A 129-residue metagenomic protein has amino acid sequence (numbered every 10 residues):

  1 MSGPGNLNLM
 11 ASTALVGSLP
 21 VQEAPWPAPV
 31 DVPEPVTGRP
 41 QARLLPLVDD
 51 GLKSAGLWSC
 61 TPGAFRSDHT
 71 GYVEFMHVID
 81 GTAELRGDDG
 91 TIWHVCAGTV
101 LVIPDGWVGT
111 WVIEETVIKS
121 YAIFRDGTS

Functional and structural regions predicted by a protein language model:
M1-L52: A short, N-terminal "cap"/entry segment at the start of jelly-roll beta-barrel domains of the cupin/DSBH fold
V48-D49, G87-D89: Short acidic, glycine-rich loop/turn motifs
G51-T70, P104-D105: Conserved short histidine dyad/triad with adjacent acidic residue
C60, T70-L85: Short, conserved beta-strand element in jelly-roll/cupin
T61, G71, T91, W107 (+1 more regions): A generic "binding-loop/recognition-motif" signal
S67, L85, K119-Y121: Short hydrophobic/aromatic-rich beta-strand segments that constitute the beta-sheet cores of beta-sandwich/beta-barrel
D89-D105: Short acidic-glycine-tyrosine-enriched beta hairpin
C96, D105-T128: Ligand-binding loop in jelly-roll beta-barrel domains
